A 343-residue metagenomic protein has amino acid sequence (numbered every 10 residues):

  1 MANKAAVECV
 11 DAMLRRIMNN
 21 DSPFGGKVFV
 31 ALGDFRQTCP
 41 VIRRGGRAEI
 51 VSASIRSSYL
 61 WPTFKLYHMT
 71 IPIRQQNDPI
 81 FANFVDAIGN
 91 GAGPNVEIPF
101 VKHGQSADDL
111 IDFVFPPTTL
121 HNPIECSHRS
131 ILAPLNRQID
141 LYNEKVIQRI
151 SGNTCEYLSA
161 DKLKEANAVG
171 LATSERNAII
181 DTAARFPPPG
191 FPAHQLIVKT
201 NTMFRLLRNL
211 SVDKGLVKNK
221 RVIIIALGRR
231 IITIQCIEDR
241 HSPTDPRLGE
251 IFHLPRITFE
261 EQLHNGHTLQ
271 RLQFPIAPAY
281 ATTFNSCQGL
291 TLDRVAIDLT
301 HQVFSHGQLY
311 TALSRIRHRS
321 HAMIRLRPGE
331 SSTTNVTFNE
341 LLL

Functional and structural regions predicted by a protein language model:
M1-L343: RecA-like helicase/translocase P-loop NTPase motor core
